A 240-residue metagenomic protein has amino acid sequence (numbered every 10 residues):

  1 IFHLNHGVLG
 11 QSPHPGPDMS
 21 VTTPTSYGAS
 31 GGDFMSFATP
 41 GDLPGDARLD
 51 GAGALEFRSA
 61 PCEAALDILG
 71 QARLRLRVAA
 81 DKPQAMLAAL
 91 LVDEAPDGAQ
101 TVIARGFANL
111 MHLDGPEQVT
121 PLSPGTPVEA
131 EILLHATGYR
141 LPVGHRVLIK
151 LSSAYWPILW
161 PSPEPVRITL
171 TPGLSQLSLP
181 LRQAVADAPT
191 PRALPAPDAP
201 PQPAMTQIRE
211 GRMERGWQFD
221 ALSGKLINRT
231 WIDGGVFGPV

Functional and structural regions predicted by a protein language model:
I1-V240: C-terminal, loop-rich substrate-recognition/catalytic regions characterized by aromatic stacking residues
